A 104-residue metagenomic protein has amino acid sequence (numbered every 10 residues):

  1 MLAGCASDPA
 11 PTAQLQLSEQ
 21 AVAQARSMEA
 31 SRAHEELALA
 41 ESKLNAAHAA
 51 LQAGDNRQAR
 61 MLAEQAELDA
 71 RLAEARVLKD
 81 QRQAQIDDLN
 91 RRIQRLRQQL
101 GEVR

Functional and structural regions predicted by a protein language model:
L2-G4: C-terminal motif of bacterial Sec signal peptides marking the signal peptidase cleavage site
A6-P9: Bacterial signal peptide processing site
A13-V22: Juxtamembrane extracytosolic/periplasmic "stalk" immediately C-terminal to the first targeting helix
A21-Q24, M28, A50, D69-R76 (+1 more regions): Amphipathic, soluble alpha-helical interaction motifs
A23-Q65: Post-signal-peptide N-terminal segment of Sec-exported extracytoplasmic proteins
A53-Q83: A contiguous, mid-protein "functional segment" used to position or interact with cofactors/ions or partner subunits
L72-R104: Surface-exposed, polar helix/loop patches in the mature regions of secreted/periplasmic/lumenal proteins that form
